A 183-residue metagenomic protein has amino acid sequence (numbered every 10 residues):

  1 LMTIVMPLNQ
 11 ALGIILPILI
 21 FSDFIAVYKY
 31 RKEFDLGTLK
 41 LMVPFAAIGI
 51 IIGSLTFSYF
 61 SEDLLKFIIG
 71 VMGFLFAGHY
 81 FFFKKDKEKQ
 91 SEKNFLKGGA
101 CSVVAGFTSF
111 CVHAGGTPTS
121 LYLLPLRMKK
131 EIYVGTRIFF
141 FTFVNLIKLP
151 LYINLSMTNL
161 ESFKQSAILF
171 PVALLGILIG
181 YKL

Functional and structural regions predicted by a protein language model:
L1-K40, C101-S102, G106, G116-Y181: Small-residue-rich hydrophobic segments that form or flank transmembrane alpha-helices in multi-pass membrane proteins
G13, L64-V71, L96, G135 (+1 more regions): Alpha-helical transmembrane segments of integral membrane proteins
D23-E33, I68-N94, Y181-K182: Transmembrane helix exit motif
V43: Functional cleft and adjacent loop/helix regions within the main domain that mediate ligand binding or catalysis
A46, I50-I51, S58, E62-F82 (+1 more regions): Selective transmembrane alpha-helices of multi-pass membrane proteins
L55-D63, K87-E88, L155-F163: Membrane-interface helix caps and helix-loop-helix hairpins in membrane proteins
K93-C101: Juxtamembrane cytosolic amphipathic helices that cap and anchor the N-termini of specific transmembrane helices
